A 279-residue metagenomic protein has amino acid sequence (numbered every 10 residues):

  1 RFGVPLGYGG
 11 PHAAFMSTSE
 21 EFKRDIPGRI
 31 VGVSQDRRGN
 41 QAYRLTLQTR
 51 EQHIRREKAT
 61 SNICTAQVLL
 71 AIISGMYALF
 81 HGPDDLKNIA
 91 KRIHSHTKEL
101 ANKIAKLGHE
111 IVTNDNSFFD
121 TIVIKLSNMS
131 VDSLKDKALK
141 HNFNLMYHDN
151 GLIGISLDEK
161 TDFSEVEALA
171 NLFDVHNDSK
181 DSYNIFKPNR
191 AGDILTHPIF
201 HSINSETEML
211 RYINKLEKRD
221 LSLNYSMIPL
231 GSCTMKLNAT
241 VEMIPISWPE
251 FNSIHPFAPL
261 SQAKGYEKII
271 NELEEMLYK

Functional and structural regions predicted by a protein language model:
R1-V4, M16, T60-Q67, L79 (+8 more regions): Hydrophobic alpha-helical scaffolding
F2-L107, V112-D115: Active-site C-terminal subdomain of aminotransferase-like
A14, S74, I93, I122 (+3 more regions): Buried hydrophobic positions in well-ordered alpha/beta secondary-structure cores of metabolic enzymes
H94-T97, L107-L139, L157-K160: Conserved PLP-binding catalytic core of the aspartate aminotransferase-like
I111-S117, L145-D149, M227: Short beta-strand
K137-K140, H148-L172: Noncatalytic alpha-helical scaffolds and linker/capping helices
F163-P229, C233-V241, I246-P249: Flexible inter-domain linker/hinge segments
S205, E250-K279: Conserved N-terminal alpha-helix of the aminotransferase class I/II PLP-enzyme fold
